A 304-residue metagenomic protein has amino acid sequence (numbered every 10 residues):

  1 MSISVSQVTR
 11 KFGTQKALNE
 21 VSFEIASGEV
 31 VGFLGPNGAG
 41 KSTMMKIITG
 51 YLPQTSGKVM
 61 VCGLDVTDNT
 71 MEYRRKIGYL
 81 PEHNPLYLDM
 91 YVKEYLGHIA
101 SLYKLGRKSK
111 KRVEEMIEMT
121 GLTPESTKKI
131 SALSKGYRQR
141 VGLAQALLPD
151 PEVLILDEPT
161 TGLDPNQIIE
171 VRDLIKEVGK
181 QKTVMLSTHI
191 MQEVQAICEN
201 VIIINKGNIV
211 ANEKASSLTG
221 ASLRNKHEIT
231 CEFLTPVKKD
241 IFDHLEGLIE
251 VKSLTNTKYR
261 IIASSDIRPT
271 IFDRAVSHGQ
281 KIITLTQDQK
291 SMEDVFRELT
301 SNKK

Functional and structural regions predicted by a protein language model:
S2-V5, R10-N205, I209-A211: ABC transporter nucleotide-binding domains
R10, E250-S253, Q287: Hydrophobic/anchoring residues in structured secondary elements
G38, G78, K104, I202 (+5 more regions): A generic structural signal for secondary-structure junctions that act as hinges or helix/strand caps at the edges
G63, T70, G106, T235 (+2 more regions): Short loop or secondary-structure boundary microenvironments that flank and position key functional residues
L88, L186, F233, A263 (+1 more regions): Small/polar loops that bind or transfer phosphate-bearing groups
E170-I262: ABC transporter nucleotide-binding domain
A263-K304: C-terminal coupling/interaction segments
